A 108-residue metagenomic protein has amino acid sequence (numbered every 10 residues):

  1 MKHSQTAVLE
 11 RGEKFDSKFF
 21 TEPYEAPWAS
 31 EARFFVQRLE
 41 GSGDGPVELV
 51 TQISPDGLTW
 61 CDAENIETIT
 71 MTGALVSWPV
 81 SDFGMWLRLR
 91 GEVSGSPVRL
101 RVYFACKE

Functional and structural regions predicted by a protein language model:
M1-S30: Transition segment at domain starts
V8-R11, D62-M71: Solvent-exposed serine/threonine-rich low-complexity stretches and specific carbohydrate-binding patches
F19, F35, A105-K107: Extended, solvent-exposed regions of the mature portions of secreted/cell-surface glycoproteins
T21-P23, G73-S81: Exposed aromatic-hydrophobic patches
Y24-V36, S42-P46, Y103: Aromatic, loop-rich ligand-recognition surfaces of beta-strand-rich domains
S30-V36, S81-R99: Noncatalytic modules at the cell exterior or secretory-pathway interfaces, chiefly beta-strand-rich lectin/adhesion
G45-P46, S94-C106: Edge beta-strands of jelly-roll/beta-sandwich modules across compartments, strongly enriched in secreted/luminal
Q52-S54: Conserved Ser/Thr-centered positions that define the repeating blades of beta-propeller domains
